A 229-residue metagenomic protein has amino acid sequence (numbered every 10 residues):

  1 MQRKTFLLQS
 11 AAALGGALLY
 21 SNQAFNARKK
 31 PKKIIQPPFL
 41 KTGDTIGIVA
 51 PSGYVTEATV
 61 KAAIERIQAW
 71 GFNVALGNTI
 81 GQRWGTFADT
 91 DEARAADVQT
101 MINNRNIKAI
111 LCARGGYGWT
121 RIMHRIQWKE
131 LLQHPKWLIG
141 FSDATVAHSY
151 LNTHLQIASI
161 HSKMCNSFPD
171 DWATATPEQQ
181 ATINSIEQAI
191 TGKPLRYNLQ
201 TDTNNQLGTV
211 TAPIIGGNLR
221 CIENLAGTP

Functional and structural regions predicted by a protein language model:
K4-A27: N-terminal export signals
S21-V55: C-terminal segment of N-terminal export signals and the immediately downstream linker at the start of the mature
T79-H134: N-terminal small/polar loop signature for handling phosphorylated ligands or for N-terminal nucleophile
W128-Y150, A158-M164: Short, acidic/small-residue loops that bind anionic groups at enzyme active sites
I160-C221: Conserved anion/nucleotide-ligand pocket segment
R220-P229: Active-site beta-loop-alpha substructure in enzyme catalytic cores, prototypically the cysteine-centered nucleophile
